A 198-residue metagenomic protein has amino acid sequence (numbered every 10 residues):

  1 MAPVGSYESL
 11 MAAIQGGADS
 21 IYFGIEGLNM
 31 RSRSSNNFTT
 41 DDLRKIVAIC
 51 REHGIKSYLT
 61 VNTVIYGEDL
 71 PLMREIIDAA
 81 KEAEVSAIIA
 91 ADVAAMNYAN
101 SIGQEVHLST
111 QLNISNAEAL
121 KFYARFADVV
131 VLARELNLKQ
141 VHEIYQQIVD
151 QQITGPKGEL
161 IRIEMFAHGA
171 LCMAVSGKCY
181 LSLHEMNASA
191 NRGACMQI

Functional and structural regions predicted by a protein language model:
M1-I114, E118, K139-V141, Y145-I198: Active-site pocket-lining/capping segments in soluble small-molecule metabolic enzymes
A127: A conserved catalytic-loop motif detector
V130-V131: Acidic, glycine-enriched active-site microenvironments
